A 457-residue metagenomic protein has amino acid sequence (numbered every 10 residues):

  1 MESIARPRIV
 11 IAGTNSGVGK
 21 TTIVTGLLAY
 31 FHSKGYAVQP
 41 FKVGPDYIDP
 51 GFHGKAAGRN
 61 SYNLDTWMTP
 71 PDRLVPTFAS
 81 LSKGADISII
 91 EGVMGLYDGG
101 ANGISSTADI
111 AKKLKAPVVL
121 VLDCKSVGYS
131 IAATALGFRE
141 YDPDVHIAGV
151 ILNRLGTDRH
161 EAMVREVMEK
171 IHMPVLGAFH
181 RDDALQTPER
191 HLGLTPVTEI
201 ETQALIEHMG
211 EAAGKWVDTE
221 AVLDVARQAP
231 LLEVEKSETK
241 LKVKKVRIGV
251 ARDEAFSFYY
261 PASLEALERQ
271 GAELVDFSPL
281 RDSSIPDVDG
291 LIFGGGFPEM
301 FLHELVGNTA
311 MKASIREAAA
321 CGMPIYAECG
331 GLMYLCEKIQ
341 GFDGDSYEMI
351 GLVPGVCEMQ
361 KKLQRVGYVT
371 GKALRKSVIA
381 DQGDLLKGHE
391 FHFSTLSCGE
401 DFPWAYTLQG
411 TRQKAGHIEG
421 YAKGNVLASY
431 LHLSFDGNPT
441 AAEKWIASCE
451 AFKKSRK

Functional and structural regions predicted by a protein language model:
E2-T22, L28-L114, V118, L122-H146 (+1 more regions): ATP-dependent carboxylate-amine ligase catalytic core
R8, Y36-A37, K245-R247, E273 (+1 more regions): Residues that mark the start of a beta-strand
V10, I89-E91, V119, I151 (+2 more regions): Structural motif
K42-V43, V175-D183, E273-L280: Beta-strand->loop->alpha-helix junctions that form or flank phosphate-binding loops in nucleotide-handling enzymes
A111, K242-K244, F256-A266, E273 (+2 more regions): C-terminal and late-domain segments of enzyme folds
G128-K240: Internal gly/pro-rich beta-alpha loop/helix module that stabilizes soluble enzyme cofactors or their anionic handles
K244-A320: Phosphate-binding active sites in nucleotide-utilizing proteins
L274, P298-V378: Cysteine-nucleophile active-site neighborhood
